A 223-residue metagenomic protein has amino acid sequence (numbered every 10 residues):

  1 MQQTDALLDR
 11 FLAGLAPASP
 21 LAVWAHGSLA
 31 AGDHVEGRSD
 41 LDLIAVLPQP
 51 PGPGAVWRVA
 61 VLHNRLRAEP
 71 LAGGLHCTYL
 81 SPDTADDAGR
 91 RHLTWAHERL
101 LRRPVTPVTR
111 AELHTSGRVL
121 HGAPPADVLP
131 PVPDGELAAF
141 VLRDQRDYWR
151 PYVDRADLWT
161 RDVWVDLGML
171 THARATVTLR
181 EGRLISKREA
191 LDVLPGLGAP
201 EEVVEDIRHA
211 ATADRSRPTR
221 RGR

Functional and structural regions predicted by a protein language model:
M1-W24, G54-A55: Helical scaffold of the NTase/Pol beta-like nucleotidyltransferase catalytic core
G27-V61, R65, G74-S81: Catalytic metal-binding acidic patch
A30-A31, T84, R174-V177: Short, solvent-exposed loop/turn segments at secondary-structure junctions
V61-R161, M169: Conserved NTP/Mg2+-binding pocket subregion across the NTase superfamily
V153-R188: Hydrophobic alpha-helical packing segments in soluble, helical-rich domains
R183-R223: Structured mid-to-C-terminal alpha-helical surface segments
